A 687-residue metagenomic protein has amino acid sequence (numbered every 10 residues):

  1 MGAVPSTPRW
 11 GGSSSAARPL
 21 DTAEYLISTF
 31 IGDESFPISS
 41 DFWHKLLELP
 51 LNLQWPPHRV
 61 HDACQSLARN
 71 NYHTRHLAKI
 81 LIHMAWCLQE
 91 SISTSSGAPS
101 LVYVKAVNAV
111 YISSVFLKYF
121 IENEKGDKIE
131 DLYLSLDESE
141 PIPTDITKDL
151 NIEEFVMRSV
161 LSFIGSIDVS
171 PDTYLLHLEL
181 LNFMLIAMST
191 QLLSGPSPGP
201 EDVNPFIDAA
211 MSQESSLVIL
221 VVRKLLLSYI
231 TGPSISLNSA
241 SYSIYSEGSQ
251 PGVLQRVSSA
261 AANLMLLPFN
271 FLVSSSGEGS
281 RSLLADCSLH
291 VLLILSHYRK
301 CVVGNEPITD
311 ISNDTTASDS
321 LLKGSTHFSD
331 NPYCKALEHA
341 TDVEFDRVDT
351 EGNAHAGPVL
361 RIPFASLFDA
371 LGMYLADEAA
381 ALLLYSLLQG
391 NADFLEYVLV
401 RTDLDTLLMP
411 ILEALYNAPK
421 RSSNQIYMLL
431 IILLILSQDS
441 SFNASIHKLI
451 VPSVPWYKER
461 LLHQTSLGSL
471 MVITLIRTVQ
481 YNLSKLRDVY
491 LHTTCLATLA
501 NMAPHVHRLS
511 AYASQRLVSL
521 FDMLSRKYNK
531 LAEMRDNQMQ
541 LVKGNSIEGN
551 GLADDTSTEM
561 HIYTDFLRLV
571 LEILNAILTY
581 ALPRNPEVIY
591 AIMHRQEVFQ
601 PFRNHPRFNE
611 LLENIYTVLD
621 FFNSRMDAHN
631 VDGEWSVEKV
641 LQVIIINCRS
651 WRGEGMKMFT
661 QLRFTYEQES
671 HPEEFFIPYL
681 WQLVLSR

Functional and structural regions predicted by a protein language model:
G2-V110, F120-K125, L641-R687: N-terminal alpha-helical scaffolding segments that mark the starts of alpha-solenoid/helical-repeat architectures
A3-P5, S35, L81, I92-S95 (+31 more regions): Long alpha-helical rod scaffolds of large eukaryotic non-enzymatic complex subunits
Y25, H76, H83, N108-V115 (+24 more regions): Acidic, Ser/Thr-rich intrinsically disordered and amphipathic helical segments
I31, S35-I38, H44-L51, D62-C64 (+2 more regions): Alpha-helical repeat/alpha-solenoid scaffolds of the HEAT/ARM/MIF4G superfamily and closely related elongated all-alpha
L77-G97, R158-S166, A260-S274, L408-L415 (+2 more regions): Short amphipathic alpha-helical segments and their helix-coil junctions
K420-R687: Eukaryotic scaffolding regions of large macromolecular assemblies
